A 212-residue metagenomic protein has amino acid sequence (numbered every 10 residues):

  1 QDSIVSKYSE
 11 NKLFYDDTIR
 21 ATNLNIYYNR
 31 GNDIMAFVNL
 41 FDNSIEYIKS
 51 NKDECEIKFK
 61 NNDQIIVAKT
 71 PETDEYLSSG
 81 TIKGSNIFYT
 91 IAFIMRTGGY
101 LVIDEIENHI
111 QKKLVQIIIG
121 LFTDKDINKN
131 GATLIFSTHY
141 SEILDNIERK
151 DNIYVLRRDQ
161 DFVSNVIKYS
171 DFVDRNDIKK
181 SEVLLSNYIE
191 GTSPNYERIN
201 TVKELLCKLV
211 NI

Functional and structural regions predicted by a protein language model:
Q1-T90, R96, N187-G191, N211: Phosphate-coordinating catalytic segments in nucleotide- and nucleic-acid-processing enzymes
D33-A36, K179-K180, L184, T201: Exposed alpha-helical structural elements
N61-P194: Switch/communication elements of ASCE P-loop NTPase nucleotide-binding domains
L184-I212: Structural signal for terminal/edge beta-strands and the immediately following C-terminal loop/tail that closes
